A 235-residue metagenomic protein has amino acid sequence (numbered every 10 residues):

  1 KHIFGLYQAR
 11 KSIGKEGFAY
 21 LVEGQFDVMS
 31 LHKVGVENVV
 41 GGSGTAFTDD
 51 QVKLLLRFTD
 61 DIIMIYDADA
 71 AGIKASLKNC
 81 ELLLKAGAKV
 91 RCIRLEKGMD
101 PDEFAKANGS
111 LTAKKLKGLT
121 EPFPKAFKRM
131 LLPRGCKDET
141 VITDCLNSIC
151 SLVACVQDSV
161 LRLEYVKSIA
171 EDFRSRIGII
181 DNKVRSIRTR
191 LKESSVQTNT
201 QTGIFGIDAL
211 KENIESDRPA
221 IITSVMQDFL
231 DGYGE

Functional and structural regions predicted by a protein language model:
K1-V28, V34-V36, A46: Conserved catalytic alpha/beta cores of large enzymes that bind or transform nucleotide phosphates and polynucleotides
R10-A19, A46-I62, Y66-E235: A charged alpha-helical hairpin associated with nucleic-acid processing machineries
E23, V40-S43, A71: Short glycine-rich loop/turn motifs that provide flexible caps or phosphate-binding loops at active sites
M29-S30, A105: Activation segment
S30-G41, L82-K85: Short helix-loop-beta junction
